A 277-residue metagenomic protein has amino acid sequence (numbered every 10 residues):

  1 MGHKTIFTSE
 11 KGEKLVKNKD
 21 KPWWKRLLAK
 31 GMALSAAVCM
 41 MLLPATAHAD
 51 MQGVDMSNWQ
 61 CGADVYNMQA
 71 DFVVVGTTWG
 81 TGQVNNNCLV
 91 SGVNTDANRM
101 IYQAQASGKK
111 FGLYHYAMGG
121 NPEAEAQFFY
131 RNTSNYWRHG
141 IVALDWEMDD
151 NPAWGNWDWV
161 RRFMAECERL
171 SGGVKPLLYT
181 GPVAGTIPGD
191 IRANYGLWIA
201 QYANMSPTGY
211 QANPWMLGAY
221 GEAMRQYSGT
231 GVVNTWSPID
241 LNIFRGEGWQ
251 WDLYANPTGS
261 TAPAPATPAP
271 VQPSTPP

Functional and structural regions predicted by a protein language model:
N18-L34: Bacterial N-terminal signal peptides that target proteins for export
G31-L43: Bacterial N-terminal signal peptides
M41-M51: Sec-dependent signal peptide cleavage junction
D50-N67, D71, R192-S274: Functionally critical loop-and-helix segments that line ligand-binding/catalytic clefts of soluble enzyme domains
D50-Y116: N-terminal carbohydrate-binding/catalytic regions of secreted carbohydrate-active enzymes
M51-D55, D71-G76, K110-H115, G140-W146 (+3 more regions): Structural recognition of the beta-strand scaffold that forms the well-ordered cores of secreted hydrolase catalytic
M68, A104, L144, C167 (+1 more regions): Conserved, mostly hydrophobic/aromatic
R131-W159, F163, L178: Active-site groove signature of glycoside hydrolases
